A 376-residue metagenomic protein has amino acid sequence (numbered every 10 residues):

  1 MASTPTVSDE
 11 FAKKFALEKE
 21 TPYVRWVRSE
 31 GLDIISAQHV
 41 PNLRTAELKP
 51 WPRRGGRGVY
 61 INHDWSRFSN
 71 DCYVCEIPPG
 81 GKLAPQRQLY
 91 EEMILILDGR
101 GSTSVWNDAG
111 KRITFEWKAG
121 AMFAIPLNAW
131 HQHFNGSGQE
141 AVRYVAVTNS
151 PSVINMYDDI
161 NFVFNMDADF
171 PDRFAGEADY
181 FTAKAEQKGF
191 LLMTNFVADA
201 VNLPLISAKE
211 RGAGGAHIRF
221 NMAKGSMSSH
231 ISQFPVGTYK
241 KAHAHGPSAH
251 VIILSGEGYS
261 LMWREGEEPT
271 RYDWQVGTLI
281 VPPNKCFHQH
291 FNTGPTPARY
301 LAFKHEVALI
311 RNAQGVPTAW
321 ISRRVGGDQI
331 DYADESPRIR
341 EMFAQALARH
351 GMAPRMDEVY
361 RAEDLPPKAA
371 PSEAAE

Functional and structural regions predicted by a protein language model:
M1-F68, D159-H230, Y332-E376: A short, N-terminal "cap"/entry segment at the start of jelly-roll beta-barrel domains of the cupin/DSBH fold
R53-Y60, D71-Q88, R211-A213, H230-H245: Conserved short histidine dyad/triad with adjacent acidic residue
C72-I77, W106, F134-G136, S229-Q233 (+6 more regions): A structural feature that tracks compact, well-ordered secondary-structure segments with a strong bias toward
P78-G80, F115-S137, V147-N149, Y272-G294 (+1 more regions): Conserved metal-binding segment of the jelly-roll/cupin
K82, Q86-A119, A129, A244 (+2 more regions): A short beta-strand-loop-beta hairpin characteristic of the jelly-roll/cupin
M93-L95, A124, Q139-D158, H250-I252 (+2 more regions): A short hydrophobic beta-strand segment most commonly corresponding to one strand of the jelly-roll/cupin
Y259-F287, F291, P295, T318-Y332: Glycine-enriched catalytic-core subsegment of oxygenase/oxidase enzymes
P297-M342: C-terminal structured domain segments
